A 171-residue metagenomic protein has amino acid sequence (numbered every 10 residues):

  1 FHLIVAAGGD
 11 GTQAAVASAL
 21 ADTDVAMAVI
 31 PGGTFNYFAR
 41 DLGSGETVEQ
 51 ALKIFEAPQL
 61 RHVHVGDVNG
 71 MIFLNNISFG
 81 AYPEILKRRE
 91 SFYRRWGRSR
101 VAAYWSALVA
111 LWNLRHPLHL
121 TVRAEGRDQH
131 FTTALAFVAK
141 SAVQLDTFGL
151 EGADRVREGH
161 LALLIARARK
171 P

Functional and structural regions predicted by a protein language model:
F1-I4, A14, D22, E49-Q50: ATP/NTP phosphate-donor binding region
L3-V5, S18, D67: Soluble catalytic domains of membrane acyltransferases
A7-G9, G32: Glycine-rich beta-strand-to-loop/alpha-helix junction loops that act as flexible
G9-D10, S44, S78, A168: Short beta->alpha junction loops/turns
G9-T12, A142-V143: Short beta->alpha connector loops
G11-V16, Y37: Short glycine/serine/threonine-rich phosphate/pyrophosphate-binding segments that cradle anionic phosphate groups
A21-F137: Catalytic core of DAGKc-family lipid kinases
A124-R127, T132-P171: Internal anion-binding site segments
